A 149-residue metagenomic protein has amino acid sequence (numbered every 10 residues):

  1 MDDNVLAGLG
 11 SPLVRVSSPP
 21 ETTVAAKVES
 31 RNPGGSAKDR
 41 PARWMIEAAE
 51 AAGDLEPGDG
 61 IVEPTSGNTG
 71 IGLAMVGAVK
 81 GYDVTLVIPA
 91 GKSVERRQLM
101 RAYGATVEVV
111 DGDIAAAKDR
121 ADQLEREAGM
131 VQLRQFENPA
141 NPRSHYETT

Functional and structural regions predicted by a protein language model:
M1-T149: PLP-dependent amino-acid enzyme catalytic core
